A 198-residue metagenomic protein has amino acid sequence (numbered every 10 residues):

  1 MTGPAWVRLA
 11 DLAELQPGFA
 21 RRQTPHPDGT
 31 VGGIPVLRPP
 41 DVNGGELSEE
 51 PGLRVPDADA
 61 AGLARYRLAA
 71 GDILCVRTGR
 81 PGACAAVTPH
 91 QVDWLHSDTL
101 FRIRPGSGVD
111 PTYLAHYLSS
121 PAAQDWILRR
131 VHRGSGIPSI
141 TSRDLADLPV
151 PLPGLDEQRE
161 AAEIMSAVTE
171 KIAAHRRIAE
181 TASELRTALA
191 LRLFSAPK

Functional and structural regions predicted by a protein language model:
M1-P25, L152-K198: Non-catalytic DNA-recognition/assembly elements of restriction-modification systems
A10-T24, D41-A70: Sequence-specific dsDNA recognition surfaces
H26-I34, L53-R54, Y66-L68, A86-D98: Short, surface-exposed loop/turn microsegments at beta-strand edges and helix-strand junctions
R77-L118: A short beta-sheet element
W94-T99, R133-E160: A short glycine-rich beta-alpha junction/loop motif
P111-S135: Glycine- and charge-enriched low-complexity intrinsically disordered segments
